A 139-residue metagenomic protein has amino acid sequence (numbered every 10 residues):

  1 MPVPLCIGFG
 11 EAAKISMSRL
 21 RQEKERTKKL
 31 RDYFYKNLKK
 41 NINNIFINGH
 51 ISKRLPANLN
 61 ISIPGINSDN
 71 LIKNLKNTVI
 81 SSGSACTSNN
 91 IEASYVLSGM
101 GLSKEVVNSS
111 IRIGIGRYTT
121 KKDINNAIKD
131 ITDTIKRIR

Functional and structural regions predicted by a protein language model:
M1-R21: Conserved core segment of the aminotransferase class I/II
V3, D69, N90, K121-K122: Loop/helix-junction capping segments adjacent to catalytic residues or to phosphate/diphosphate-binding pockets
A13, F34, I63-G65, C86 (+1 more regions): Glycine-rich beta-alpha junction loops
M17-L71: Conserved PLP-dependent catalytic core of the aminotransferase class-I/II
N58-I111: Conserved C-terminal alpha-helix-loop-beta "cap" of PLP-dependent enzymes that closes/shapes the active-site mouth
A93-R139: PLP-dependent enzyme catalytic core of the Aspartate aminotransferase-like
